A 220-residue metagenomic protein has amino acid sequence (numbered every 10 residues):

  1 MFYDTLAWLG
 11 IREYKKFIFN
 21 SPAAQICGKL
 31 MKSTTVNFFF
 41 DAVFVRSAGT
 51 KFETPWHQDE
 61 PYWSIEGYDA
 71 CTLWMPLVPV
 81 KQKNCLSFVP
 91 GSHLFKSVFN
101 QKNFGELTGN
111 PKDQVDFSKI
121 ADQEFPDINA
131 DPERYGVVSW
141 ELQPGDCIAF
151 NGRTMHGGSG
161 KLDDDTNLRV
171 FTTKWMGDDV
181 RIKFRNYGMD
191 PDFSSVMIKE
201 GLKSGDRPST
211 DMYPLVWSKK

Functional and structural regions predicted by a protein language model:
M1-W56, Y62-S64: Non-heme Fe(II)-dependent double-stranded beta-helix
G10, F39-F40, D69, L73 (+3 more regions): Residues that flank catalytic or metal-binding motifs in active/ligand-binding sites
S47, K81, F95, H156 (+1 more regions): Feature marks short, surface-exposed loop/turn motifs that line or immediately flank catalytic pockets and channel
T50, T54-Q58, G67, K83-V89 (+2 more regions): A short secondary-structure junction signal
H57, S64-K81, E141-P144, A149 (+1 more regions): Short, conserved beta-strand element in jelly-roll/cupin
Q58, D122-E133, D165-N167, N186-P191: Short, surface-exposed loop/helix-turn segments at secondary-structure junctions that function as lids/hinges flanking
Q82-M155: Double-stranded beta-helix
Q101-F104, P144-A149, R153-K220: Non-heme Fe(II)/2-oxoglutarate
